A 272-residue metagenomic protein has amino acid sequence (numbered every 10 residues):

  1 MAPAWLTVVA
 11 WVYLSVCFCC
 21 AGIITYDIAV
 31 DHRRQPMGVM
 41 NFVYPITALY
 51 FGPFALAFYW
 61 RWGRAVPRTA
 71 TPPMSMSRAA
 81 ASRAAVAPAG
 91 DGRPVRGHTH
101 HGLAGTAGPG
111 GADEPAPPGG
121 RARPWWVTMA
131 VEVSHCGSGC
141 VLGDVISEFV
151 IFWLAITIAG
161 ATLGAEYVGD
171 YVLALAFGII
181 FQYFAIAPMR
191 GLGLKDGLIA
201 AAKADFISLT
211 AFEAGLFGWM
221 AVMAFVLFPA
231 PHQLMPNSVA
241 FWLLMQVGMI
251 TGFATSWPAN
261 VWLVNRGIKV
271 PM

Functional and structural regions predicted by a protein language model:
M1-M272: Alpha-helical membrane segments of multi-pass proteins
